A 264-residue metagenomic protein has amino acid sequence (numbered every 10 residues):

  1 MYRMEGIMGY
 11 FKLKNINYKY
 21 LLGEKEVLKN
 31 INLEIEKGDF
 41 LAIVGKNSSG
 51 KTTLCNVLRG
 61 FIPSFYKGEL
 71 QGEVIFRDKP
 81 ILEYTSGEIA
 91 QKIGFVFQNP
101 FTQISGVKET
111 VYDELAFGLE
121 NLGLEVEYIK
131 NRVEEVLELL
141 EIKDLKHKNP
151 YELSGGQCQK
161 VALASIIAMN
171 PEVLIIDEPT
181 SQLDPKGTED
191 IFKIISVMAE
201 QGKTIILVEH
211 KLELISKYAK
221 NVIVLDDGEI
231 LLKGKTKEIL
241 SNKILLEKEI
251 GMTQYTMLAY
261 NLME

Functional and structural regions predicted by a protein language model:
V44-K46: The feature captures the beta-strand-to-loop junction immediately N-terminal to the Walker
E120, E127-L145: Conserved ABC ATPase "signature" region
N149-L153, Q157: Conserved ABC ATPase signature
N170: Conserved catalytic motifs of ABC-family nucleotide-binding domains
L174-D177: Catalytic Walker B motif of ABC-type/P-loop ATPase nucleotide-binding domains
E209-H210: H-loop/switch region of ABC-family ATPase nucleotide-binding domains
E229-M252: Conserved beta-strand-loop-alpha-helix hinge in the C-terminal portion of ABC ATPase nucleotide-binding domains
